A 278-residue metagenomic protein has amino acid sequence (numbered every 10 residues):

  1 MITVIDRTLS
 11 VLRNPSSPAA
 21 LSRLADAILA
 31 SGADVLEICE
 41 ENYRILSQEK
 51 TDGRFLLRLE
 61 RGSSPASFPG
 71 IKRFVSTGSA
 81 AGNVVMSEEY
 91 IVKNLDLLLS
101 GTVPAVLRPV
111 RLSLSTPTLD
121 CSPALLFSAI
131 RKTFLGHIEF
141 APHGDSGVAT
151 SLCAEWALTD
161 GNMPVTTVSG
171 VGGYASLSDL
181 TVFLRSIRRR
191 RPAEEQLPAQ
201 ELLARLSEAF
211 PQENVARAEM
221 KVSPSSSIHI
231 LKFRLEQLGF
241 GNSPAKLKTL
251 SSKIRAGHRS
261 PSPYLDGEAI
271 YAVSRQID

Functional and structural regions predicted by a protein language model:
M1-F55: A charged N-terminal "starter" segment
I2-R23, L57-G62, S79-S100, E139-V148: Active-site mouth loops of central-metabolism enzymes
I2-S10, N14, S22-L29, R188-D278: A mid-to-C-terminal "edge-of-domain" accessory segment
A25, L46, L95, L99-V103 (+2 more regions): Generic structural signal for well-ordered alpha-helices, preferentially at hydrophobic/aromatic core positions
L29, V103-A105, A157: Non-catalytic positions within long, well-ordered alpha-helices that form the structural scaffold/packing of enzyme
V35-L119: Active-site beta->alpha loop and helix N-cap motifs at the rims of alpha/beta catalytic domains
I45-P69, V75-S79, V92, T159 (+2 more regions): Active-site pocket-lining/capping segments in soluble small-molecule metabolic enzymes
S115-A218: Catalytic alpha/beta core domains of metabolic enzymes, predominantly
